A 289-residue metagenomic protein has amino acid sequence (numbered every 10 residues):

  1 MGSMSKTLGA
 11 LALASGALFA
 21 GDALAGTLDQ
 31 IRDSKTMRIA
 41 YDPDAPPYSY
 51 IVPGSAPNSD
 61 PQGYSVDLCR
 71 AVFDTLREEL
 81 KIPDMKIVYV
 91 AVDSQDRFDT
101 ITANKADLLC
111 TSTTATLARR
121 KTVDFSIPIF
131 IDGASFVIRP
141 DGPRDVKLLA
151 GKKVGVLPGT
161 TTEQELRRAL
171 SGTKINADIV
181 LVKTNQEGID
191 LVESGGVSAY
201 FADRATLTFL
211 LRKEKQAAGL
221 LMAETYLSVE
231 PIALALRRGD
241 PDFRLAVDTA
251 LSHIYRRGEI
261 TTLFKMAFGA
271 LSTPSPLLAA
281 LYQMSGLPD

Functional and structural regions predicted by a protein language model:
G26-L109: Extracytoplasmic small-molecule ligand-binding "clamshell" domains of the periplasmic binding protein/Venus flytrap
T27, R32, Q164-V180, A218-L220 (+1 more regions): Ligand-binding clefts/hinges and TM-proximal coupling segments of bilobed small-molecule sensing domains
L28, P57-S59, S112, R119-I129 (+2 more regions): A structural signal for short loop-to-beta-strand junctions that line the ligand-binding cleft of periplasmic/secreted
R38-Y41, P46, S59-E78, T113-T114 (+2 more regions): Bilobed "Venus flytrap"/periplasmic-binding protein-like clamshell domains and structurally analogous long
P43, F130-P140, R204, L211-L251 (+1 more regions): Periplasmic-binding protein-like
G63-T75, G142-P143, K147-L148, K152-T161 (+1 more regions): Extended ligand-binding regions for polar small-molecule ligands
R70, K81-L148: Acidic, polar ligand-binding/catalytic clefts
D96, C110-T122, E165-G172, E193-S228 (+1 more regions): A ligand-binding cleft/hinge motif common to bilobed small-molecule-binding domains
